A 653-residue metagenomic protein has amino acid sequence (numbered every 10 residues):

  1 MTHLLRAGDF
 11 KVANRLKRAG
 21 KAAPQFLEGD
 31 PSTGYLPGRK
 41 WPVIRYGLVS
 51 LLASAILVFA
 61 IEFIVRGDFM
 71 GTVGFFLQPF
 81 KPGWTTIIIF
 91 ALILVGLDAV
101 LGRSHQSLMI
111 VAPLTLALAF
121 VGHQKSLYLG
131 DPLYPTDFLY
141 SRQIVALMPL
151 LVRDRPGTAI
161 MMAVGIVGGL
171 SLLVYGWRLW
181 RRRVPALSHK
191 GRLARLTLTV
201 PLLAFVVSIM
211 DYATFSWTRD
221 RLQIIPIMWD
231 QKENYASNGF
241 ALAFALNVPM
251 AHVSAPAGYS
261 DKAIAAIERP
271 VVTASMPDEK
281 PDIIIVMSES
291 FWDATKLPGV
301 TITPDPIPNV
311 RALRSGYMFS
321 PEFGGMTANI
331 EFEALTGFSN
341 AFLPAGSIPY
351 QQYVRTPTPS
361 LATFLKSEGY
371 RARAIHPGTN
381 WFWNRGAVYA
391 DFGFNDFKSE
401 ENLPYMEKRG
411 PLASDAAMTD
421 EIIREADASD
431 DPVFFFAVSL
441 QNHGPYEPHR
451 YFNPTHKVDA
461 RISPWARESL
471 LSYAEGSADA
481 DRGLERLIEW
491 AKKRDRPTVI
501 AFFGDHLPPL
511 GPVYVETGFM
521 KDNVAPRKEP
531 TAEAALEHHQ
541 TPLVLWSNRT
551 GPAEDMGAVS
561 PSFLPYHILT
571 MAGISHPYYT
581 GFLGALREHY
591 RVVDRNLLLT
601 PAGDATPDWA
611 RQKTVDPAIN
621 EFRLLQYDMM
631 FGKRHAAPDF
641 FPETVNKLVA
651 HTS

Functional and structural regions predicted by a protein language model:
T2-Q231: Transmembrane and membrane-interface helices of multi-pass, inner-membrane envelope-modifying transferases
L77-V95, S107, D282-K296, R314-P321 (+1 more regions): Long, well-ordered hydrophobic secondary-structure segments characteristic of membrane-embedded and membrane-proximal
L92, D278-K280, R494-R496: Short hydrophobic "helix-edge" motifs at membrane interfaces and signal-peptide entry regions
Q124, L151-T158, R183, A251 (+5 more regions): Short secondary-structure junctions and interdomain/linker hinges
L127-Y134, G157, S260, S399 (+3 more regions): A diffuse structural propensity rather than consistent per-protein peaks
F138-S141, S237-A243, P256, I307 (+2 more regions): Alpha-helix initiation and N-capping motif
V207-I285: Membrane-interface segments at or immediately adjacent to transmembrane helices that form the boundary between
V271-A274, S288, D293-S653: Solvent-exposed soluble domains appended to multi-pass membrane proteins
